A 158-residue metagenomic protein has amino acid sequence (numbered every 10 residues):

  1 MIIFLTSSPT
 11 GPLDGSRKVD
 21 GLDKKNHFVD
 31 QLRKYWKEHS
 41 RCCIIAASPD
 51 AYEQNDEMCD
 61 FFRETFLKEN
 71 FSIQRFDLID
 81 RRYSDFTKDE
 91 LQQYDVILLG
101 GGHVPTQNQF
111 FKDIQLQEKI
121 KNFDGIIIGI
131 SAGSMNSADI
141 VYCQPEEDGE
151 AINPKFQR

Functional and structural regions predicted by a protein language model:
M1-V96: N-terminal beta1-alpha1 cap of cysteine-dependent amidohydrolase-like domains
S7, G100-G102, I130-A132: Glycine-rich beta-strand-to-loop/alpha-helix junction loops that act as flexible
G11-P12, A51, V104-P105, S134-N136: Glycine-rich nucleotide phosphate-binding loop and flanking beta-alpha elements of Rossmann-like dinucleotide-binding
H27-L32, F66-F71, G101-G102, K121-G125 (+1 more regions): Glycine-rich loops and low-complexity Gly/Arg-rich segments that provide flexible linkers or classic glycine-based
F71-I127: Flexible gly/pro-rich beta->alpha loop and the following alpha-helix that scaffold active-site loops
T106-F110, Q115-R158: Class I SAM-dependent methyltransferase SAM-binding "motif I" and its flanking Rossmann-like core
